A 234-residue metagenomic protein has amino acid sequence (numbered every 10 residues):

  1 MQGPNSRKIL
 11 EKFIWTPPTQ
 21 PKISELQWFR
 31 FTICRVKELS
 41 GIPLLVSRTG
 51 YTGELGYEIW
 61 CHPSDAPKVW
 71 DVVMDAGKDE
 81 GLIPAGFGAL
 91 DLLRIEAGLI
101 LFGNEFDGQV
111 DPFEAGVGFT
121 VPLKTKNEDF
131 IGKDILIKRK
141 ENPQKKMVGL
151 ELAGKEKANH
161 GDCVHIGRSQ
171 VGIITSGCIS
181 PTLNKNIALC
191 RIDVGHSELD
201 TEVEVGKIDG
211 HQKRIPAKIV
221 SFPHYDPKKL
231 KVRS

Functional and structural regions predicted by a protein language model:
M1-S234: Conserved, structured C-terminal
